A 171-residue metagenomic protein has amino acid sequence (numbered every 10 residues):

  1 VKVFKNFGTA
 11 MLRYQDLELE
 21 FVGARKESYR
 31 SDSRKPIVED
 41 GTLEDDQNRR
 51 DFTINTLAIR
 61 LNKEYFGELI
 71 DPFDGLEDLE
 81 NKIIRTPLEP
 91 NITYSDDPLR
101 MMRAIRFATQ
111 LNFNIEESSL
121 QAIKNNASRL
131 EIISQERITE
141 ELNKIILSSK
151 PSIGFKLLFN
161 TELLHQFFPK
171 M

Functional and structural regions predicted by a protein language model:
V1-M171: Catalytic cores of the polymerase beta-like nucleotidyltransferase superfamily and closely associated nucleotide
